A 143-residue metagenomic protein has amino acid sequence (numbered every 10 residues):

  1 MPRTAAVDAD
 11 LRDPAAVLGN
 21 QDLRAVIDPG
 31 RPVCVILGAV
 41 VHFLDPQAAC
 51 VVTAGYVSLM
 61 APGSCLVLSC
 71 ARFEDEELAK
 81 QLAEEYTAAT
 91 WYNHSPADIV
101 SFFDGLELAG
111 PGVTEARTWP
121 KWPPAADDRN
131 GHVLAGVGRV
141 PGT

Functional and structural regions predicted by a protein language model:
M1-T143: Alpha-helical subdomain
